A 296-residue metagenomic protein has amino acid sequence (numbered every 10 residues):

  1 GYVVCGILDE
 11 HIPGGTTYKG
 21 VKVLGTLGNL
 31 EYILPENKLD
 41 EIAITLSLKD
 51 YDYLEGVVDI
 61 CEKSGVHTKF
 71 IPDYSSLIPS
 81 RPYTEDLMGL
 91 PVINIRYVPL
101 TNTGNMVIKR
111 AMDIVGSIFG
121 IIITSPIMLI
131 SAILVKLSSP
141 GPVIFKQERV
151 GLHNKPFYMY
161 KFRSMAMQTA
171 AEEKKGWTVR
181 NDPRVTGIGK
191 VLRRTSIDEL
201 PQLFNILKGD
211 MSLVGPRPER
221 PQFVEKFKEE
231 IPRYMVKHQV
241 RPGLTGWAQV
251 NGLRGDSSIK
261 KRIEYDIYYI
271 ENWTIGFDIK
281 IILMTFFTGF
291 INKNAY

Functional and structural regions predicted by a protein language model:
G1-Y83: A solvent-exposed beta-alpha-beta segment
V3, E10-T16, P72-L77, R81-P91 (+2 more regions): Short, glycine-rich, amphipathic interfacial segments at transmembrane boundaries or analogous
T26, P79-F119, V143-Q147, L253 (+1 more regions): Glycine-rich flexible loop motifs, especially short His-Gly-Gly/GGXG/HXGH segments used as catalytic or interaction
K49-D50, L100, E219, G255: Glycine-/small-residue-rich active-site loops that bind phosphorylated ligands and cofactors
G104-Q168, N205, I275, K280-Y296: A hydrophobic, helix-centered structural microdomain
T178-R241, I281-T285, G289: A short, structured surface patch at a secondary-structure boundary
